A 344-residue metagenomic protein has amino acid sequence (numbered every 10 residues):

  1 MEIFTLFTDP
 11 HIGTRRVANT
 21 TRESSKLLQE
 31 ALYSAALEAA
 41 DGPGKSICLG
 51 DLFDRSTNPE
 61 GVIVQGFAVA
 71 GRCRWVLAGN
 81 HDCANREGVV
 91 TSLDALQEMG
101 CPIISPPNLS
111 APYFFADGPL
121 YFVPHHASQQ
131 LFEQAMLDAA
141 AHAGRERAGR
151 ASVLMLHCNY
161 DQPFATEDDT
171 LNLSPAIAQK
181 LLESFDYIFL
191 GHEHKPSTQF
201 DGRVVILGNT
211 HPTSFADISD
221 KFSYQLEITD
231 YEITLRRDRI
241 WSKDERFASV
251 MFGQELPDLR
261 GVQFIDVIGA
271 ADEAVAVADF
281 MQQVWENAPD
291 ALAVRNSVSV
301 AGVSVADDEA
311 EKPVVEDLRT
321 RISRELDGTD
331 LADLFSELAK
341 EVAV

Functional and structural regions predicted by a protein language model:
M1-Q65, A135, A140-R150, L334 (+1 more regions): N-terminal active-site segment of His-dependent metallophosphoesterases
T5, P119-Y121, Y224: Conserved beta-strand elements of the Class I
L6, C48, V76, L154 (+1 more regions): Structural beta-sheet core signal
G42, C73, G100-P102, A148 (+3 more regions): Structural alpha-beta junctions
K45, D54-V204: His/Asp/Glu-rich metal-coordinating catalytic cores of metallo-dependent phosphodiesterases/hydrolases acting on
L52-D54, N80-A84, H211-P212, A270-D272: Short histidine/acidic/glycine/proline-rich micro-motifs that form metal- and phosphate-coordinating active-site loops
Y187, G191-G253: A conserved active-site cap/scaffold subdomain adjacent to cofactor or substrate pockets
I228-V344: Accessory, non-catalytic peripheral segments of nucleic-acid enzymes
